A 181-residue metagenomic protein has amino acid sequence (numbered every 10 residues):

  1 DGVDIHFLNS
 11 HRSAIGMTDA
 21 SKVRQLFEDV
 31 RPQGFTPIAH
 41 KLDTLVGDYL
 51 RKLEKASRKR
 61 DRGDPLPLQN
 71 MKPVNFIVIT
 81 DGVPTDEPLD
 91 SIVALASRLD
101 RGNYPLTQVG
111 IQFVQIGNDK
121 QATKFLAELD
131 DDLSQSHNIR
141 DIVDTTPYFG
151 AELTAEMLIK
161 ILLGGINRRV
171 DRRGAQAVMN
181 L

Functional and structural regions predicted by a protein language model:
D1-M17, F76, Q112-F113, N118: Von Willebrand factor
G2-D4, R24, M71-F76, L106-G110 (+1 more regions): Beta-strand-rich binding-surface signature of beta-sandwich/beta-barrel folds used to engage anionic ligands
H6-S13, T18-H40, I142-T145: N-terminal charged/capping segments associated with class I S-adenosyl-L-methionine
V23-K72, V83-L89, I111, G117-Q121: Von Willebrand factor
L50-L68, A96-P105, D131-H137: Alpha-helix termini
I79-D81: MIDAS-like acidic motif and immediate structural context at the N-terminus of von Willebrand factor A/I domains
V83-D132: VWA/integrin I-like adhesion module and closely mimicked acidic/polar interface patches used
K120-L181: C-terminal helix of von Willebrand factor
